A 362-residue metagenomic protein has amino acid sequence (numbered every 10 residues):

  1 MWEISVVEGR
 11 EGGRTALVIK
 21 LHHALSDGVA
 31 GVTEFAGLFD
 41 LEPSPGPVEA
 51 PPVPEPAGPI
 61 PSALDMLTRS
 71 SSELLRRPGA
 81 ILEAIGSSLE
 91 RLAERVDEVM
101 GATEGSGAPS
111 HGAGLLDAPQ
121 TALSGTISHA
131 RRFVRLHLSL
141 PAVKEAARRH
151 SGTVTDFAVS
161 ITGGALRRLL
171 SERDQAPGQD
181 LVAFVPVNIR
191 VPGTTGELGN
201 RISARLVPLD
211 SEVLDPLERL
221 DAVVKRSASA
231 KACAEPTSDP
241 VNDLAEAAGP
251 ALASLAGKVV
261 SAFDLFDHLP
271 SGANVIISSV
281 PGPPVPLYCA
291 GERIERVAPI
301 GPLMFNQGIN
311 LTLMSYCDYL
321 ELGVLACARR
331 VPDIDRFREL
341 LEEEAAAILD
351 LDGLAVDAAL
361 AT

Functional and structural regions predicted by a protein language model:
M1-Q307, L311-T362: Soluble acyl-CoA-dependent acyltransferase catalytic core bearing the H(X)4D motif
